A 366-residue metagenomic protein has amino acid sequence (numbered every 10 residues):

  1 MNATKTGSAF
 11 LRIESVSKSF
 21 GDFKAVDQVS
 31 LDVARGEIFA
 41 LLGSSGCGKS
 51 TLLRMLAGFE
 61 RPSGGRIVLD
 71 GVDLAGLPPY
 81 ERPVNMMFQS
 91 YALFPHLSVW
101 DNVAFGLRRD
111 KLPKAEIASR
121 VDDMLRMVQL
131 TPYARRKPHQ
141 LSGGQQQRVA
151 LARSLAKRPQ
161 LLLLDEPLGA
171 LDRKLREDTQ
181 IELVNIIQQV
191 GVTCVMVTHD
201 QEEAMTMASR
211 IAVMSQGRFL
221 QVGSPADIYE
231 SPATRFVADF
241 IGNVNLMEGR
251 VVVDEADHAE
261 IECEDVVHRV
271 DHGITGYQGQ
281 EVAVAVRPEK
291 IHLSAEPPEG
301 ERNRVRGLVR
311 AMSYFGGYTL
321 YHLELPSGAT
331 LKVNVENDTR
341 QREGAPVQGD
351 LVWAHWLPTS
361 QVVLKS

Functional and structural regions predicted by a protein language model:
V29-A40, F94: Pre-Walker A (P-loop) beta-loop-beta motif of ABC nucleotide-binding domains
I38, L77-D239: ABC ATPase nucleotide-binding domains
L42-S44: The feature captures the beta-strand-to-loop junction immediately N-terminal to the Walker
A57: Helix-to-loop junction immediately C-terminal to a conserved catalytic motif
G65-D73: Conserved ABC transporter NBD signature motif
V244, D254-S366: Non-catalytic connector elements of ABC transporters
